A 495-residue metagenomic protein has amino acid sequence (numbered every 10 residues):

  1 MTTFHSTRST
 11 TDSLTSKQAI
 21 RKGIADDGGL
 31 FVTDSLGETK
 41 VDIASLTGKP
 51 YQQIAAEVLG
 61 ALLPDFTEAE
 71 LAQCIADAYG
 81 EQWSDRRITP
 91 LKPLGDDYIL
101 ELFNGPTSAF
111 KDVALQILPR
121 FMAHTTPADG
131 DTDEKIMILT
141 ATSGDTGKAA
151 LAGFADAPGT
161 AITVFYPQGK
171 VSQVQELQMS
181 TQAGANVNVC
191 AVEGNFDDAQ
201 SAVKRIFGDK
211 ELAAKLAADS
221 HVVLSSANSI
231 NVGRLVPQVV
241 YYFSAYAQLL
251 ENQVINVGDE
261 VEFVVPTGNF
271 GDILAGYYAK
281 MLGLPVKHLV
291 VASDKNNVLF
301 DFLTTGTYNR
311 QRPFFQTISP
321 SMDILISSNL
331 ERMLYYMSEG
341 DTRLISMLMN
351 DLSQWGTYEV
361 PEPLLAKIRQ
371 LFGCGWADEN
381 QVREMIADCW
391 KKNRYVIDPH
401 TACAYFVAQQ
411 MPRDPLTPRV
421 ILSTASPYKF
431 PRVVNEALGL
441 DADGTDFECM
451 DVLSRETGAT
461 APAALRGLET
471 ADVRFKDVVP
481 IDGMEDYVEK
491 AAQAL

Functional and structural regions predicted by a protein language model:
M1-L495: PLP-dependent amino-acid enzyme catalytic core
